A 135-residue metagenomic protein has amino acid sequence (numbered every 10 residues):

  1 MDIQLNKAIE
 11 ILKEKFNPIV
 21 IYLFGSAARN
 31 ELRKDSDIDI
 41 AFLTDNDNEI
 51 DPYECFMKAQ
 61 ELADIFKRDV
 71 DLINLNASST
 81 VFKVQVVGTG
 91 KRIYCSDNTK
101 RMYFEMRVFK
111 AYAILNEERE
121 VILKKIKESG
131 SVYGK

Functional and structural regions predicted by a protein language model:
M1-V20, A28-N30, K34, D47-K135: Catalytic core of pol beta-like nucleotidyltransferases
D37-D39: Short glycine-rich His-centered loop
A41-L43: Short hydrophobic/aromatic beta-strand micro-patches that form the beta-sheet surface supporting nucleotide- or nucleic
